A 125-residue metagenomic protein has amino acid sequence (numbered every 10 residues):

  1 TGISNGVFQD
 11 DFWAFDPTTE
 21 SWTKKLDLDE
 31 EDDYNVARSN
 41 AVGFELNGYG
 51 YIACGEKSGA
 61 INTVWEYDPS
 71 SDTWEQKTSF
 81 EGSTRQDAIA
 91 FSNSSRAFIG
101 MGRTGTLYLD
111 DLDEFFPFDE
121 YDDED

Functional and structural regions predicted by a protein language model:
T1-D125: Kelch-like beta-propeller repeat domains
